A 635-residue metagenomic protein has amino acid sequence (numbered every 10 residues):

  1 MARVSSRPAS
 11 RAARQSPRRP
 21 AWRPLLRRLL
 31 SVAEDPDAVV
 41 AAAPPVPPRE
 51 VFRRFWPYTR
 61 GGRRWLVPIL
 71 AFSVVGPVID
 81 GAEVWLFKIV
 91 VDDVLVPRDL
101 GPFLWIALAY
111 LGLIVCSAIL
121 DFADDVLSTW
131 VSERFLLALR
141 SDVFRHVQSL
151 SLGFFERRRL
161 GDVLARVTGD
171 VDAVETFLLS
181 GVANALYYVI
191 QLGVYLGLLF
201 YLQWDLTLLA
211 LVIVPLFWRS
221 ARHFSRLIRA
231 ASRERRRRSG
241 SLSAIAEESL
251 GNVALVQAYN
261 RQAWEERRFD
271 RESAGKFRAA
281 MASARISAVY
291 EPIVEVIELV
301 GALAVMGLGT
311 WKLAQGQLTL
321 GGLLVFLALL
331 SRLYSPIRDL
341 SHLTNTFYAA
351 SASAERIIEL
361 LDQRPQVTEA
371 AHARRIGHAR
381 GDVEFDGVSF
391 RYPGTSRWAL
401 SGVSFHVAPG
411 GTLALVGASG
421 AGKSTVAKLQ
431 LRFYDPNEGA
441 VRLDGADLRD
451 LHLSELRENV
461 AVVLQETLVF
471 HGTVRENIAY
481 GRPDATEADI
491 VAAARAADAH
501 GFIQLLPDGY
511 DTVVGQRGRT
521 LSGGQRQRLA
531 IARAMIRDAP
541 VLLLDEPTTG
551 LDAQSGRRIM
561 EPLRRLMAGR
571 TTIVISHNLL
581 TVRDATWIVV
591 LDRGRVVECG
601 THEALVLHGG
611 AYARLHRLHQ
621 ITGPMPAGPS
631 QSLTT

Functional and structural regions predicted by a protein language model:
M1-D80, L95-I106, Y110, D124-S128 (+9 more regions): Membrane-integrated ABC transporters
P36-P44, E133, S141-A165, G169-A173 (+7 more regions): Short intracellular "coupling" helices and adjacent cytoplasmic loop segments at the cytosolic face of multi-pass
R60, L152-G153, G169-L178, V182 (+10 more regions): An intracellular "coupling" helix at the cytosolic face of ABC transporter transmembrane type-1 domains
G61, W65-V75, S180-E234, M306-L318 (+2 more regions): Transmembrane helices of ABC transporter permease
L66-L120, F200-D205, L303, A314-L320: Transmembrane helix-loop-helix hairpins at lipid-water interfaces of multipass membrane proteins, especially the type-1
A71, I79-E83, L120, D124 (+3 more regions): Hydrophobic alpha-helical transmembrane segments of ABC transporter permease domains
D99-W105, L198-V212, A282, I286-E355 (+1 more regions): Helix-loop-helix
E369, R374-T635: ABC-type nucleotide-binding domain
